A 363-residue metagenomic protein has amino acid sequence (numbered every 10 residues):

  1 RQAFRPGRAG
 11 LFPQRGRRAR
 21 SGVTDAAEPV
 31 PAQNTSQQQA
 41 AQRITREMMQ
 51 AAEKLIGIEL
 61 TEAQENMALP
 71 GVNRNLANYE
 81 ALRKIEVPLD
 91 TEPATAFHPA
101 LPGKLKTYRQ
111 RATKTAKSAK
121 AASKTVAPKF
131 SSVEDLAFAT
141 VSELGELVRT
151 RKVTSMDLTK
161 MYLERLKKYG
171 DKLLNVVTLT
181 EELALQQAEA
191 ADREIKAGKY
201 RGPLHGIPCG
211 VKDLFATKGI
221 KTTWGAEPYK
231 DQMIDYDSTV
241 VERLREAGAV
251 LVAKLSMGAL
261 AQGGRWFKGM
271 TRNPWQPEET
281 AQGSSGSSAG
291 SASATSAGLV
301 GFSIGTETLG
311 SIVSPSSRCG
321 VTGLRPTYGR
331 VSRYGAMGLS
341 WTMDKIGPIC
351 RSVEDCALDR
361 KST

Functional and structural regions predicted by a protein language model:
R1-G7, L11-F12, G16-Q186: An N-terminal boundary/leader segment
G57-E59, E143-T150, Y229-Q232, D344-R351: Short, well-ordered beta-strand elements within core beta-sheets of diverse protein domains
K172-E227: N-terminal, positively charged, Ser/Thr/Ala/Gly-biased leader segments that form transit/presequence-like amphipathic
L204-I346: Short glycine/serine-rich loop/turn segments
S362-T363: Conserved small/polar residues in nucleotide/adenosyl-binding loops
